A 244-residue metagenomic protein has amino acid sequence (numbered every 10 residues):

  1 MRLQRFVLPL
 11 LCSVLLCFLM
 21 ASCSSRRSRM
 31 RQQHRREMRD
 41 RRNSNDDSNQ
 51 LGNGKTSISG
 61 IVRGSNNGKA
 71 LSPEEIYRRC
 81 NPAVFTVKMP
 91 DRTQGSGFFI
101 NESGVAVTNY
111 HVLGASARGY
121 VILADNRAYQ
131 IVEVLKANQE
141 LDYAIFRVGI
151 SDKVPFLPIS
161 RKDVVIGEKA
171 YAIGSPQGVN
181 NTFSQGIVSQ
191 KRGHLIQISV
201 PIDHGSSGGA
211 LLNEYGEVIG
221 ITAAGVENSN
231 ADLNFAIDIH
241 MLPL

Functional and structural regions predicted by a protein language model:
M1-L11: Bacterial N-terminal signal peptides that target proteins for export
L19-S22: C-terminal motif of bacterial Sec signal peptides marking the signal peptidase cleavage site
S24-F99, V105-A106, R118, L244: N-terminal activation segment of mature serine protease catalytic domains
C80, I187-H194: Short proline/glycine- and basic residue-enriched helix-capping loop/turn segments at helix->loop/beta transitions
N81-T86, P90-Q94, N101-T182, L195-S199: Conserved active-site neighborhood of the chymotrypsin/trypsin-like protease fold
F98-F99, V188, P201-T222: Catalytic nucleophile loop of clan PA
G178-G186, S229-A231: Short, Lys/Arg- and Gly-enriched loop/turn segments at beta-strand edges
N213-L244: C-terminal subregion of chymotrypsin/trypsin-like serine protease catalytic domains
